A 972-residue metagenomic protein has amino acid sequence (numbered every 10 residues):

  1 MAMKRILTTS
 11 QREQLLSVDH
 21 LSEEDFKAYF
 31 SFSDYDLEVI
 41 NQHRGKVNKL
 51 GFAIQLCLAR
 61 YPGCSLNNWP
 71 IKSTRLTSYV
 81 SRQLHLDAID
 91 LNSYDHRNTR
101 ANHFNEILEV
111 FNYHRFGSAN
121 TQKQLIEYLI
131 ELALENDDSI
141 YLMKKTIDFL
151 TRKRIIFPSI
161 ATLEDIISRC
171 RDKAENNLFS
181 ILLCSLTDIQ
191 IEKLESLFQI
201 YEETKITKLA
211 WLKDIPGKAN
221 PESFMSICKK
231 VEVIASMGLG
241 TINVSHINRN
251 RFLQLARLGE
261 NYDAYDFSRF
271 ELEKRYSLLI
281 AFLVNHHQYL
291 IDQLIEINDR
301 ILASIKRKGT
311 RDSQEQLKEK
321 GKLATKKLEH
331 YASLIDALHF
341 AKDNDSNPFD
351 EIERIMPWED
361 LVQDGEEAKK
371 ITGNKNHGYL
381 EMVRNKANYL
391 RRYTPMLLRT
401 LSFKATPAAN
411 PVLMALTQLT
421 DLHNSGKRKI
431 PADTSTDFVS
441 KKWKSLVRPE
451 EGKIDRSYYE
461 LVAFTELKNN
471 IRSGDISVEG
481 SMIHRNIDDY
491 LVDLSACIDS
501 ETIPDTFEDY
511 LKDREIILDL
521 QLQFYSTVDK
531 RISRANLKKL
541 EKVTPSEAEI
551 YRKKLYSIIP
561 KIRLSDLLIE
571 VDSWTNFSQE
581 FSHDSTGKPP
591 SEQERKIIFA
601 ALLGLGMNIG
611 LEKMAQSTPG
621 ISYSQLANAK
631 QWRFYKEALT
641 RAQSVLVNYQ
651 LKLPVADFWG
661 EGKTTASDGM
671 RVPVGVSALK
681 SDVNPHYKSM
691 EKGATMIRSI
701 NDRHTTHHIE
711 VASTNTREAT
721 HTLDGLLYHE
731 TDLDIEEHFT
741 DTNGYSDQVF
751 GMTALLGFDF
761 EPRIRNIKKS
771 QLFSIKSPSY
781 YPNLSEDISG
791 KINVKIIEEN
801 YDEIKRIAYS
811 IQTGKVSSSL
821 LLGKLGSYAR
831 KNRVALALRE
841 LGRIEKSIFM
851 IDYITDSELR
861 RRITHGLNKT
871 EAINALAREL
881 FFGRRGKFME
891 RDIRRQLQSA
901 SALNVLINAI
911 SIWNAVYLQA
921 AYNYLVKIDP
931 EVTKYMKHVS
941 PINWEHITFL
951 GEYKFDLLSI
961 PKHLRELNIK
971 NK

Functional and structural regions predicted by a protein language model:
A2-Q521: Long amphipathic alpha-helical coiled-coil/heptad-repeat bundle
D36-L37, K553, D584, S591-A600 (+4 more regions): Glycine- and acidic
G51-F52, S73-T74, G606-S617, Y623: Short, charged amphipathic recognition helices of the HTH superfamily and cognate SANT/SANTA-like modules
G63, M614, T665-R671, H738-N743: Short, conserved catalytic/metal-binding motifs centered on acidic residues
D519-S617: Structured, charged N-terminal subsegments at the starts of enzyme catalytic cores and at intra-chain domain/subunit
Q616-D657, P685-E799: Catalytic or ion-translocation cores adjacent to nucleophile or general acid/base/metal-coordination motifs in diverse
L646-D682: Structured nucleic-acid-interacting core domains from mobile-element enzymes and related host factors, especially RNase
E786-K972: Long, compositionally biased intrinsically disordered regions
